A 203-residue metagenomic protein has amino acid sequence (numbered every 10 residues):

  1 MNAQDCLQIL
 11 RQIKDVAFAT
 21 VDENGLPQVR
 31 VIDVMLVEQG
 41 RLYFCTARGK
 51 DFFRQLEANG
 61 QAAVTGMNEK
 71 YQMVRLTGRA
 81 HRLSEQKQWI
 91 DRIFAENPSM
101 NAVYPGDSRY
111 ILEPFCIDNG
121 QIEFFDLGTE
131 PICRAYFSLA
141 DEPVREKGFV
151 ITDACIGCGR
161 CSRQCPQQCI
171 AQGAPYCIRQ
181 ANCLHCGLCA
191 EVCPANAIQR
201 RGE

Functional and structural regions predicted by a protein language model:
Q8-E23, A62-G66: A short, Trp-centered hydrophobic/proline-enriched beta-strand micro-motif
I32-L36: A short, well-structured catalytic beta-strand-centered motif of the EAL phosphodiesterase domain for c-di-GMP
Q39-Y43: Short active-site oxyanion
C45-A47, M67: Short His-Asn-centered micro-motif
F52-Q121, L127: Short, structured beta-strand-loop surface elements
L112-P114, E123-Q164, Q168: Ferredoxin-type iron-sulfur electron-transfer modules and their immediate structural context
R160-C177, L188-E203: Iron-sulfur cluster-binding cysteine motifs and their immediate structural context in ferredoxin-like electron-transfer
Q180-C183: Solvent-exposed segments in extracellular or luminal domains encompassing
